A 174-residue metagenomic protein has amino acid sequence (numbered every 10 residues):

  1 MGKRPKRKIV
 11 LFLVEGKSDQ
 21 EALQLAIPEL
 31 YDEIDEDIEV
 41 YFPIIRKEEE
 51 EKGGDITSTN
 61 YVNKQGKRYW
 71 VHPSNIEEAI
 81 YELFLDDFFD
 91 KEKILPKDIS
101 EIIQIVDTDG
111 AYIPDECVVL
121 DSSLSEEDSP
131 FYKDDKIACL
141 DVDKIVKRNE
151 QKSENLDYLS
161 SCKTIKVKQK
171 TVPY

Functional and structural regions predicted by a protein language model:
M1-Y174: Acidic, divalent-metal-binding catalytic cores of TOPRIM and closely related two-metal-ion phosphodiester/pyrophosphate
